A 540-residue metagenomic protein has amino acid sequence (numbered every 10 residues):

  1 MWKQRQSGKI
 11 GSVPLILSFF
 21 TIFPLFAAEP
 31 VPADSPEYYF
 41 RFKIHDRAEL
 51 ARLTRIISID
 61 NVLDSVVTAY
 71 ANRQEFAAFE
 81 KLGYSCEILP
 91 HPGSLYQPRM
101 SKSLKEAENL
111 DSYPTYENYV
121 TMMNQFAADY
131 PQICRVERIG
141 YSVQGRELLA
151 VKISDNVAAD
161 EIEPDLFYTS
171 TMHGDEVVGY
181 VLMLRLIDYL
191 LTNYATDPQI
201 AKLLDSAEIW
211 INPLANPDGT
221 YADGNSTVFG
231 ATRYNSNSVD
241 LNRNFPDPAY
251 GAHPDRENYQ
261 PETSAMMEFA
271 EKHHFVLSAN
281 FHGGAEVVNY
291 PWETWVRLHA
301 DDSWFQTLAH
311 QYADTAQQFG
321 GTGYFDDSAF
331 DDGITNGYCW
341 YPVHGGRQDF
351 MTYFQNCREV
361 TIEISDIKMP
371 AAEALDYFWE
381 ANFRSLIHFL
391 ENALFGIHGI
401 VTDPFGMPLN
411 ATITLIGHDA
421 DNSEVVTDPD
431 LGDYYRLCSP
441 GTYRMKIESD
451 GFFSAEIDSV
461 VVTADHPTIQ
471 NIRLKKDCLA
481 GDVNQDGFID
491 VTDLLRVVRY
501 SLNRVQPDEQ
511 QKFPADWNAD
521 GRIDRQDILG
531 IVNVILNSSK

Functional and structural regions predicted by a protein language model:
P14-P24: Bacterial N-terminal signal peptides
L148, V181, A207-W210, D218 (+3 more regions): Metallocarboxypeptidase
V178-D223: Short helix-loop-beta-strand segments that form the rim/entrance of peptidase-like active sites
L409, L415-S439: Short, acidic Ser/Thr/Gly-rich low-complexity loop/linker segments typical of extracellular and cell-surface proteins
G432, G441-G451: A short, solvent-exposed beta-strand micro-motif common in secreted/extracellular proteins
D450-D477: Structured interaction patches on ligand/partner-binding surfaces of diverse proteins
R473-K540: Cellulosome-associated attachment modules in secreted, modular CAZymes
